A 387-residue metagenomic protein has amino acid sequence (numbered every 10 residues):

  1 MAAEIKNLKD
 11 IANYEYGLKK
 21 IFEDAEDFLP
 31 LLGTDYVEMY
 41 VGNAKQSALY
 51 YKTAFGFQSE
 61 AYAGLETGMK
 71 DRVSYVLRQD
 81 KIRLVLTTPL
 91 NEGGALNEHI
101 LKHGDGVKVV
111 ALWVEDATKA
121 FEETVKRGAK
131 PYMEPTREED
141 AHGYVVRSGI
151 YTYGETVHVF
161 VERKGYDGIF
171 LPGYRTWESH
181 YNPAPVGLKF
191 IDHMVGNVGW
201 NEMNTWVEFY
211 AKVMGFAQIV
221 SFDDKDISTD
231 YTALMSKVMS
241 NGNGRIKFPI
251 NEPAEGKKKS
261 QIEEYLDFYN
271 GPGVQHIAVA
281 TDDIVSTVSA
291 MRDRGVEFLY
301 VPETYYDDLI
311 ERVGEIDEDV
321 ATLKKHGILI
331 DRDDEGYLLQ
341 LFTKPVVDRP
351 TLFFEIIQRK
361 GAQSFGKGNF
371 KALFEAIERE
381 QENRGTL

Functional and structural regions predicted by a protein language model:
A2-A3, Y14-K19, L29-L32, E38-R83 (+8 more regions): Core segments of cupin and vicinal oxygen chelate
A3-K45, V107-V110, F170-V207, N270-V279 (+2 more regions): N-terminal beta-strand motif that seeds the catalytic metal site of vicinal oxygen chelate
L32-G42, Y75-V76, A95-E122, G149-Y151 (+2 more regions): Vicinal oxygen chelate
M39, Y50, V76, V85-P89 (+11 more regions): A structural feature that tracks compact, well-ordered secondary-structure segments with a strong bias toward
T88, D105-V110, K119-D230, M235-K237 (+2 more regions): Extended catalytic-interface subdomain
N243-E264, N270: Active-site-adjacent "gating/activation" loops or surface patches in catalytic cores
I246-F248, N270-V346, L352-R359: Long compositionally biased, domain-poor regions of proteins
D334-L338, R349-K360, S364-L373, I377-L387: Long, C-terminal catalytic modules of enzymes
